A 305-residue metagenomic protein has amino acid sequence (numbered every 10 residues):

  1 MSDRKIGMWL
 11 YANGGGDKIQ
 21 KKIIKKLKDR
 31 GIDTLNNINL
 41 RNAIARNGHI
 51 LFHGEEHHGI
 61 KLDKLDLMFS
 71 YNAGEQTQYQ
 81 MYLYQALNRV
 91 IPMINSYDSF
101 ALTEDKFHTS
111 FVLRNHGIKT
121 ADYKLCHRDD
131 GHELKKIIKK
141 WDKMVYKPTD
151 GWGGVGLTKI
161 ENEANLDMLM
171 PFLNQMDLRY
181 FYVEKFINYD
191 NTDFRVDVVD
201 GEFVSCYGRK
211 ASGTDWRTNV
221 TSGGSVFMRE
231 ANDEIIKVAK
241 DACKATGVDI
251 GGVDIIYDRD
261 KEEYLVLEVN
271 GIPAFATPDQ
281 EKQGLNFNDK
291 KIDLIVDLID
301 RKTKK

Functional and structural regions predicted by a protein language model:
S2-Y11, K25, L62, R89-V90 (+2 more regions): Active-site nucleotide/adenylate-binding loops and adjacent lid/helix of ATP-dependent enzymes
N13-Y123: Conserved N-proximal alpha/beta basic substrate-recognition cap immediately N-terminal to, or forming the N-lobe
A73-E75, D150-G151, I272: Short glycine-rich anion-binding loops that position phosphate/pyrophosphate groups of nucleotides and phosphorylated
K139, G151, N188, G201 (+1 more regions): Short strand-connecting beta-turns/loops that link adjacent beta-strands
M144, V204-S205, G251, L265-L267: Protein kinase-like catalytic core scaffold
T158-C243: Phosphate-binding site of ATP-dependent enzymes
V183-K185, V248-K261: A short glycine-rich, hydrophobically flanked beta-strand micro-motif that places a catalytic Asp/Glu for divalent metal
E230, Y257-K305: C-terminal active-site "lid" helix and adjoining low-complexity regulatory extension at the edge of ATP-using catalytic
